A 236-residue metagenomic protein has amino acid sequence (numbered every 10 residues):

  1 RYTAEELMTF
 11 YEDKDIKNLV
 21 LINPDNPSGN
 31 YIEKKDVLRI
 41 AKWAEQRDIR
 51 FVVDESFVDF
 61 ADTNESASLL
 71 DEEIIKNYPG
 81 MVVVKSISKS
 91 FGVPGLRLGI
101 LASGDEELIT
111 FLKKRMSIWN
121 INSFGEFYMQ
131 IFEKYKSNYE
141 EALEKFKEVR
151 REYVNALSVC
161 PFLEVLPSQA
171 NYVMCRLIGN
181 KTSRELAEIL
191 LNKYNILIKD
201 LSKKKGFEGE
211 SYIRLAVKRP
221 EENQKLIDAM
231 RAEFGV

Functional and structural regions predicted by a protein language model:
Y2-D15, P27-F51, E55-S90: Active-site pre-lysine segment of PLP-dependent enzymes
N18-I22, V52, I100-A102: Structural motif
K35, N192-K193, G206-V236: PLP-dependent enzyme catalytic core of the Aspartate aminotransferase-like
G80-L166: PLP-dependent aminotransferase class I/II
G104-D105, K134, I178, K218-P220: Residue-level recognition of strand-loop junctions within catalytic nucleotide-signaling folds
K147, C160-Y194, V217: Conserved PLP-binding catalytic core of the aspartate aminotransferase-like
